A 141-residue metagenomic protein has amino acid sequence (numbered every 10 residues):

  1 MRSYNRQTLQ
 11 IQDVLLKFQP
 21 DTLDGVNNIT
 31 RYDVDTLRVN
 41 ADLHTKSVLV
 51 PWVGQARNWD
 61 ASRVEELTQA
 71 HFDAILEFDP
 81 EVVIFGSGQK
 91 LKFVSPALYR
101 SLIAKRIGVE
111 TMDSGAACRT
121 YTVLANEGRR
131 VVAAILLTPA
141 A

Functional and structural regions predicted by a protein language model:
R2-L67, F78, N126-A141: Non-catalytic interface/targeting segments
N58-W59, L91-V94, T120: Short active-site-adjacent helix-start/loop capping segments
T68-A74, T120-Y121: Short, charged beta->alpha transition segments
I75-T111: Mid-chain, well-packed structural core segment of small domains
A97, V123-L124: Active-site-proximal loop->helix
S114-R119: Short acidic loop-to-helix transition motifs that present clustered carboxylates
